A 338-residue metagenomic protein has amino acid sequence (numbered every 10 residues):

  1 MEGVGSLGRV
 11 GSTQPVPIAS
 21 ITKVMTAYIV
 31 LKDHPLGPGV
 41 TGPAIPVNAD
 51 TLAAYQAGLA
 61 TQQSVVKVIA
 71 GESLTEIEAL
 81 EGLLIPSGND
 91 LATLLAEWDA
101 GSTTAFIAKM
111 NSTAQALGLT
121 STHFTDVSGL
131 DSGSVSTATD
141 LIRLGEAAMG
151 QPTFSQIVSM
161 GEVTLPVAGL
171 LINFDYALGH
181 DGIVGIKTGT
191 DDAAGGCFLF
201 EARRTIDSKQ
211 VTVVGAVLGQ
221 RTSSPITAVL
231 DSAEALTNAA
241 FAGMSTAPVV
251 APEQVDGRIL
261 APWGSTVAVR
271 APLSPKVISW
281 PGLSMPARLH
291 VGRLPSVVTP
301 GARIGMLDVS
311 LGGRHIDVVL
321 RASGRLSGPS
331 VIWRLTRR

Functional and structural regions predicted by a protein language model:
M1-G5, S102-P281: Penicillin-recognizing serine hydrolase domain
M1-T139, E146-S155: Active-site-adjacent loops and short helices of periplasmic peptidoglycan-processing enzymes
L7-P17, Q62-V65, V184, T188 (+2 more regions): N-terminal post-signal-peptidase region of extra-cytosolic proteins
P15, A44, T212-V214, D317-V319: Well-ordered beta-strand positions in beta-sheet-rich domains
P35, Q220-T222, R293-S296: Short beta-turn/strand-loop junction motif enriched in small, turn-promoting residues
G71, T188-A193, V297-V298: Short Gly/Pro-enriched turn/cap motifs at secondary-structure boundaries
A242-R338: Conserved SxxK-family serine transpeptidase/carboxypeptidase catalytic domain of penicillin-binding proteins
